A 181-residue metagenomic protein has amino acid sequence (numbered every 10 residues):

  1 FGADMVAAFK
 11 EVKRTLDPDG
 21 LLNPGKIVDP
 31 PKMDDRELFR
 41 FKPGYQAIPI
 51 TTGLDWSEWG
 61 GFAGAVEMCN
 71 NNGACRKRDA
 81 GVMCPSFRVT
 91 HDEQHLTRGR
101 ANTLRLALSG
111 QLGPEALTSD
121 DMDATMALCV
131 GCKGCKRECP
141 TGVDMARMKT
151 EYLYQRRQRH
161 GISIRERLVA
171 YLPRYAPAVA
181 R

Functional and structural regions predicted by a protein language model:
F1-D4: Hydrophobic, small-residue-rich alpha-helical packing segments that form membrane-like cores
A7: An acidic-aromatic loop/edge-strand motif
K10, D35-A47, T51-G53, S163-R181: Non-ligating segments of multi-cofactor redox enzymes
K10, F62-E67, T118-A127: Short, hydrophobic/aliphatic alpha-helical segments
L16-P85, H91-L96, N102-L108: Flexible inter-domain linker/hinge segments
N71-A74, S86-V89, G131-R137, T141: Short Cys/His-rich local motifs and their 1-3 flanking residues in nucleic-acid-associated proteins and small
G113-R181: Iron-sulfur-cluster electron-transfer modules
